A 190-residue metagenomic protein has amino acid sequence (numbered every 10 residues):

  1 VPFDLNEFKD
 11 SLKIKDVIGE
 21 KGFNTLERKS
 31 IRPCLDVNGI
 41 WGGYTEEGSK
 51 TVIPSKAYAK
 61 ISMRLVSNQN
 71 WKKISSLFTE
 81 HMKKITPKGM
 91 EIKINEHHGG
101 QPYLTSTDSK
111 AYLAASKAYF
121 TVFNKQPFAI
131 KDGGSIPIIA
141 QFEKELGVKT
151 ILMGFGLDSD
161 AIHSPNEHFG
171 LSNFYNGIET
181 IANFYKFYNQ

Functional and structural regions predicted by a protein language model:
V1-K56, N68-L77, I85, M90-Q190: An extended, acidic, His-containing surface patch that forms the Zn2+-binding/catalytic region of metallohydrolases
Y58-V66: Short, well-ordered beta-strand elements within core beta-sheets of diverse protein domains
